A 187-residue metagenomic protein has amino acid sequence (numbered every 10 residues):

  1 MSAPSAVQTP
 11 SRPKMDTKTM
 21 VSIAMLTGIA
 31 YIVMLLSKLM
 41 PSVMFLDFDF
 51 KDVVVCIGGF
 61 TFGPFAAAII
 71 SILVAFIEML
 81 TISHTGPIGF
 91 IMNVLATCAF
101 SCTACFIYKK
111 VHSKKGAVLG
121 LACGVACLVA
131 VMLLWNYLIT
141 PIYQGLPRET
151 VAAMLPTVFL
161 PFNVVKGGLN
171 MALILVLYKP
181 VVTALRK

Functional and structural regions predicted by a protein language model:
M1-K187: Loop-helix junctions at membrane interfaces
